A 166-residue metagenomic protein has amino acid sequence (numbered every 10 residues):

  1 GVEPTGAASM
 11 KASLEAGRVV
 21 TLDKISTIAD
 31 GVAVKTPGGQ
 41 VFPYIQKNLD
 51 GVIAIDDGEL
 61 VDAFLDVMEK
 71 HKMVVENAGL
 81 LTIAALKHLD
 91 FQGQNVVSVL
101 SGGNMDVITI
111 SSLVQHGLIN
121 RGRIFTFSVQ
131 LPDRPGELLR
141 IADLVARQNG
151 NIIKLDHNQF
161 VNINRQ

Functional and structural regions predicted by a protein language model:
G1-T21: Glycine/threonine-rich beta-strand-loop-alpha-helix active-site module that forms ligand/phosphate-binding
E3-A8, I28, T36, G58-L60 (+4 more regions): Glycine-rich beta-alpha junction loops
K11, D57-G58, V74-A78, N151-N158: Flexible, glycine/charged-enriched surface loops at secondary-structure junctions
E15-T21, H71-M73, H116: Short, hinge-like loop/turn segments at secondary-structure boundaries
G17-G31: N-terminal glycine-rich dinucleotide-binding loop that anchors FAD/FMN and/or NAD(P) in oxidoreductases
G38-Q94: Active-site-adjacent helical/loop segments in soluble small-molecule enzymes
K87-Q115: Catalytic phosphate/nucleotide-handling subdomain of diverse soluble enzymes
V107-Q166: A conserved regulatory-domain signal marking ACT and ACT-like small-molecule sensing domains and adjacent regulatory
